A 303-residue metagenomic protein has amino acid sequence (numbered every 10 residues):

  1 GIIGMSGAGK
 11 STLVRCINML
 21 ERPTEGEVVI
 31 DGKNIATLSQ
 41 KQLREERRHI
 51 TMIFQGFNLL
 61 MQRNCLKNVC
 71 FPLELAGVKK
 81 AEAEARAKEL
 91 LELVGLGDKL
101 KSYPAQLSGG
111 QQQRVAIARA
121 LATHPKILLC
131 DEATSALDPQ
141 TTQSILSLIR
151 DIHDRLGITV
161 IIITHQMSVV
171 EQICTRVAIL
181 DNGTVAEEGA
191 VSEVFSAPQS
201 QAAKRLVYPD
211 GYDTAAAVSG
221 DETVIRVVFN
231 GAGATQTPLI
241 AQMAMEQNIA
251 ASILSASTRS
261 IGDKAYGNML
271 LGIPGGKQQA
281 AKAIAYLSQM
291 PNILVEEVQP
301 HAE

Functional and structural regions predicted by a protein language model:
N18: Helix-to-loop junction immediately C-terminal to a conserved catalytic motif
K33-N34, C70, E74-G77, A81-D98: Conserved ABC ATPase "signature" region
I35-T51, K80-A81, V194-P198: ABC ATPase NBD coupling module
S102-A105, T123: Conserved signature/switch motifs of ABC ATPase nucleotide-binding domains
L128-D131: Catalytic Walker B motif of ABC-type/P-loop ATPase nucleotide-binding domains
V170-Q172: A short, surface-exposed alpha-helical micro-motif characterized by mixed small hydrophobic and charged/polar residues
E188-G189, A197: ABC ATPase "signature
